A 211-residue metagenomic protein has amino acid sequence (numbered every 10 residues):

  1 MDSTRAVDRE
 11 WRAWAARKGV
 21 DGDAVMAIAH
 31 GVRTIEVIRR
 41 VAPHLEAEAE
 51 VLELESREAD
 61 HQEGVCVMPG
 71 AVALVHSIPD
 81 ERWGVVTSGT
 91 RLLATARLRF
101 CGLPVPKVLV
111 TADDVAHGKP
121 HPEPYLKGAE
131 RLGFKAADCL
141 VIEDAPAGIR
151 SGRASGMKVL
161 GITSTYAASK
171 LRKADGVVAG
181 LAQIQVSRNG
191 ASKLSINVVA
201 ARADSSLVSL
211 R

Functional and structural regions predicted by a protein language model:
M1-R82, T90-L92, L103-P104: N-terminal helical cap/lid subdomain that shapes the substrate entry/recognition surface in HAD-like hydrolases
R82, R91-R211: Asp-based, Mg2+/Mn2+-dependent phosphohydrolase catalytic module
